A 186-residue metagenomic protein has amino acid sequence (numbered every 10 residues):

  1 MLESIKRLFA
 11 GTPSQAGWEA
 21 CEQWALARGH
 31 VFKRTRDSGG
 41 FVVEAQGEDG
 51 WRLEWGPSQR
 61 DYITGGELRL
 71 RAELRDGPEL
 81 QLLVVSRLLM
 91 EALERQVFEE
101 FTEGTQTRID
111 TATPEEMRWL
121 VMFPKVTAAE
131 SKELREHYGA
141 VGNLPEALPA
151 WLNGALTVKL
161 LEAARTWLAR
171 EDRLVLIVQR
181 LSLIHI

Functional and structural regions predicted by a protein language model:
L2-E19: Hydrophobic, proline/glycine-rich low-complexity stretches
L2-S4, C21-A25, K33-D49, S58-I184: Charged, low-complexity intrinsically disordered regions
G11, V31-R34: Short, intrinsically disordered, charge-biased short linear motifs at domain edges
E54-G56: Short alpha-helical segments and helix-capping/turn motifs at coil-helix boundaries
